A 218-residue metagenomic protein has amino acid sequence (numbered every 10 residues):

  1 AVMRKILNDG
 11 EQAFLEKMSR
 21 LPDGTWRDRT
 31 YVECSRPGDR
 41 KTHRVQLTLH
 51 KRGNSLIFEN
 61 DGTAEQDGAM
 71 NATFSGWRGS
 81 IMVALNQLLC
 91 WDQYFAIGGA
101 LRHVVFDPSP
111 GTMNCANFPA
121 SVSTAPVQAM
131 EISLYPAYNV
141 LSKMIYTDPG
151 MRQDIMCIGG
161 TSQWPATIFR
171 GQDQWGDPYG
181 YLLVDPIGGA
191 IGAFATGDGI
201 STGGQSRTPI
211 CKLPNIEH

Functional and structural regions predicted by a protein language model:
A1-H218: Glycine/proline-enriched, intrinsically flexible loops and inter-domain linkers
